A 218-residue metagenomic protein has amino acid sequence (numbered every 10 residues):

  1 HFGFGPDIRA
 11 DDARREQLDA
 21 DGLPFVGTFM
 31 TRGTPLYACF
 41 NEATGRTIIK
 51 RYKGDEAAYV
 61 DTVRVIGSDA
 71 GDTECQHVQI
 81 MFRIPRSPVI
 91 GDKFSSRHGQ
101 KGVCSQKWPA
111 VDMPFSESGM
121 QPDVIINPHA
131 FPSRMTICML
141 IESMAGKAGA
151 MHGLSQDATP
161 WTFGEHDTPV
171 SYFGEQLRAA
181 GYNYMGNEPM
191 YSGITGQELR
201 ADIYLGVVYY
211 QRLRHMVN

Functional and structural regions predicted by a protein language model:
H1-N218: Long insertion/accessory domains within large nucleic-acid-processing enzymes
